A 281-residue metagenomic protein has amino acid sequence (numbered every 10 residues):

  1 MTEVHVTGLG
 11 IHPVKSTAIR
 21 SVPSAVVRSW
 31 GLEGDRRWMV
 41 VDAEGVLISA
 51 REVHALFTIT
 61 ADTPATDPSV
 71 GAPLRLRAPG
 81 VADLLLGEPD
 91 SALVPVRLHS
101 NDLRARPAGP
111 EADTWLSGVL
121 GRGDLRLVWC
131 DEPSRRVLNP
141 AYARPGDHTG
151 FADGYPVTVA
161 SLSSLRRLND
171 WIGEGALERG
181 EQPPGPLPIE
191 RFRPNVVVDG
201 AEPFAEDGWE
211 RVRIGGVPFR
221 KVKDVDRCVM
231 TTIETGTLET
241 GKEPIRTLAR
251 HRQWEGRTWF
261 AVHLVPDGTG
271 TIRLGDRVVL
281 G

Functional and structural regions predicted by a protein language model:
M1-G281: Metal-cofactor-dependent catalytic cores
